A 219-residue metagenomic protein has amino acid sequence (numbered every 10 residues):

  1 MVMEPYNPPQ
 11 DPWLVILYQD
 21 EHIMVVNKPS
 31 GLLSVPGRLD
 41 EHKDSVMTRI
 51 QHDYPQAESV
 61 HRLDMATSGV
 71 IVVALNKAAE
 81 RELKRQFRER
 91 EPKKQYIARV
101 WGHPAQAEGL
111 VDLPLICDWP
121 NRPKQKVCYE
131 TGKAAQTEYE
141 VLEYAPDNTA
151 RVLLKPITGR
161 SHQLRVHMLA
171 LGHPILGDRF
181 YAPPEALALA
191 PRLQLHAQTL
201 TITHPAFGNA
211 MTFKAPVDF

Functional and structural regions predicted by a protein language model:
M1-F219: RNA pseudouridine synthases
